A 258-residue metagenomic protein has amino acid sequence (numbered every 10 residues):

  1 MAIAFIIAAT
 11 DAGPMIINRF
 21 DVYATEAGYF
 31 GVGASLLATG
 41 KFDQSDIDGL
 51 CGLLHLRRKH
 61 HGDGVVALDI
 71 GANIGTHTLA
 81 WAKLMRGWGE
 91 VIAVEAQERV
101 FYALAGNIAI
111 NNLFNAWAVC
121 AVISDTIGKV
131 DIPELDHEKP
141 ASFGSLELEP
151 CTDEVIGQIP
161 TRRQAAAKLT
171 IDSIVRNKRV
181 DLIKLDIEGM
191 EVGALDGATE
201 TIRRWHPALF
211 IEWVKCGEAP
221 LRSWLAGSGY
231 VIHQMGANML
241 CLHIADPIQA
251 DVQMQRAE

Functional and structural regions predicted by a protein language model:
M1-Q97, Y102-N107, N111, N115 (+4 more regions): S-adenosyl-L-methionine
A12, V65, A82, W88-A93 (+1 more regions): Conserved acidic-Pro-Pro-aromatic motif
N18-F20, V119-A121, M235: Conserved beta-strand termini and adjacent loop/short-helix elements that scaffold enzyme active sites in alpha/beta
L37-V66, K129-D131, E147-W205, C216-P220: Short internal loop-to-helix segment that lines adenine-nucleotide cofactor pockets
A72, L113, I123-D125, I171 (+2 more regions): Hydrophobic pocket-lining residues within nucleotide cofactor-binding pockets
T76-L79, Y102, G128, V192-D196: Short N-terminal helix/helix-N-cap motif within the alpha/beta-hydrolase-1
Q97-E98, V122-T126, V214-G217: Short "lid" loop at the C-terminus of a central beta-strand within the Rossmann-like core of SAM-dependent
A105-L169: S-adenosyl-L-methionine
